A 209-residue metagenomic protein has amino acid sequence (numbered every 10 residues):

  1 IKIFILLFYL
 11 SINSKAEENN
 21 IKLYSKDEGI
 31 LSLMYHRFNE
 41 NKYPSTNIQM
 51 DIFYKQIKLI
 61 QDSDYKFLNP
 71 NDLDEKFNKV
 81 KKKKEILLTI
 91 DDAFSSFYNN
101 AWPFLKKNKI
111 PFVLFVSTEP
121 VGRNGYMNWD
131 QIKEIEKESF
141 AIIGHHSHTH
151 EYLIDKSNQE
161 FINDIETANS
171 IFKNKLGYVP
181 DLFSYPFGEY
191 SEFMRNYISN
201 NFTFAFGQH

Functional and structural regions predicted by a protein language model:
K2-S11: Sec-dependent N-terminal signal peptides
S14-I86: N-terminal pre-catalytic segment of deacetylase/amide-hydrolase enzymes
E28-Y43, F77, K81-I86, S95-F193: Metal-dependent polysaccharide deacetylase catalytic core of the NodB/CE4 family, i.e., the active-site-bearing domain
Y65, I110, T203: Short phosphate-binding/catalytic loops that engage adenosine nucleotides
P70, F97, Q208: Replace "coordinates the UDP/GDP/TDP-sugar" with "coordinates nucleotide-activated sugar donors
D91-A93: Noncatalytic alpha-helical scaffolds and linker/capping helices
K106, N196-N201: Short, surface-exposed basic-aromatic patches at helix termini and helix-loop junctions that form
F202-H209: Acidic, His- and aromatic-enriched active-site or binding-groove loops in soluble protein domains that engage sugars
